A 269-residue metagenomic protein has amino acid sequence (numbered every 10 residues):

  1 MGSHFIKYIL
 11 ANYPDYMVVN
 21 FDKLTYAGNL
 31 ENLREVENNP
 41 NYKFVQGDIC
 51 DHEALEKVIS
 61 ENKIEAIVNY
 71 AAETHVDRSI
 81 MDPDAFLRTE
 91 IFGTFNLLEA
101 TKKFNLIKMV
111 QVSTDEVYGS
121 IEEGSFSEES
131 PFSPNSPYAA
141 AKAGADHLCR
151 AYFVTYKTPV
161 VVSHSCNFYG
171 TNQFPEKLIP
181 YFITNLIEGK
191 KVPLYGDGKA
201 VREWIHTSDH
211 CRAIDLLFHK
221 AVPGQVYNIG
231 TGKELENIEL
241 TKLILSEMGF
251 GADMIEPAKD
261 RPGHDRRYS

Functional and structural regions predicted by a protein language model:
M1-F168, S208: N-terminal Rossmann-like NAD(P)+-binding domain of SDR-like oxidoreductases, especially those catalyzing
I6-Y8, N12, G47, P180 (+1 more regions): C-terminal substrate-binding subdomain of Rossmann-fold SDR/epimerase-dehydratase oxidoreductases
A27-G28, E53, Q173, L235-E239: Residues that form or flank phosphate/diphosphate-binding pockets in enzymes that use nucleotide phosphates
L30-L33, I121-G124, Q173-E176, T207 (+2 more regions): Short aromatic-enriched loop/helix-cap "lid" or pocket-rim segments at secondary-structure transitions that line
V36, G124, P175-I183, A258: A glycine/serine/threonine-rich, flexible loop-to-helix segment that serves as the NAD(P) cofactor-binding "lid"
E61, F92, A100, T184 (+2 more regions): Residues within well-ordered alpha-helical secondary structure of globular protein domains
V110, G119-E122, K157, Q173 (+2 more regions): Proline-centered turn/helix-capping motifs that create local helix->coil transitions or kinks
G144, L148, Y152, F182 (+2 more regions): Hydrophobic alpha-helix immediately C-terminal to the catalytic Tyr-X-X-X-Lys motif of short-chain
